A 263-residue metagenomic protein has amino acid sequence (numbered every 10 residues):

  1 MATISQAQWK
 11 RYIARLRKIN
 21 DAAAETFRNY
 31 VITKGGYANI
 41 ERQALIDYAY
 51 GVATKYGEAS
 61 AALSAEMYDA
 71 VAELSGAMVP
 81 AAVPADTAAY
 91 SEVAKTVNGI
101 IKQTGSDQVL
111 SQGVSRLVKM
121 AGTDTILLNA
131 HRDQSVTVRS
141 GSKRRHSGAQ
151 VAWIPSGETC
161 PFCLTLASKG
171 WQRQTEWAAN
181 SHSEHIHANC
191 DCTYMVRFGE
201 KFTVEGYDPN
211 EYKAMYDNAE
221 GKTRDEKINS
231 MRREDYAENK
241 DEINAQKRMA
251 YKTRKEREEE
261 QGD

Functional and structural regions predicted by a protein language model:
M1-H187, V196-D263: Domain-core detector
